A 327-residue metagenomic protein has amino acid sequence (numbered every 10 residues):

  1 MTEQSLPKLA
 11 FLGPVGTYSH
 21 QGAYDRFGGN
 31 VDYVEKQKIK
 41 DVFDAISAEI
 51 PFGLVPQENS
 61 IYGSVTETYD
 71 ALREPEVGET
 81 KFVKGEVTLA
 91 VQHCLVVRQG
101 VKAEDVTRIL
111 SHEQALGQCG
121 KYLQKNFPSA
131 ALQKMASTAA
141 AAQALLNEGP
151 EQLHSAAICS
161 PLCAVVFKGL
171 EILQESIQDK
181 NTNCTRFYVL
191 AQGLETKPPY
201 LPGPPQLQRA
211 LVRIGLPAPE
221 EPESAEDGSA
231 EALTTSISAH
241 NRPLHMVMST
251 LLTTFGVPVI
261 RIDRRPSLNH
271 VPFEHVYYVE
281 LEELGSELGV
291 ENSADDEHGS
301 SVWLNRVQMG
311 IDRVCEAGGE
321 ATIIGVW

Functional and structural regions predicted by a protein language model:
M1-W327: Domain-level signature for soluble enzymes in the chorismate/prephenate branch of the shikimate pathway
